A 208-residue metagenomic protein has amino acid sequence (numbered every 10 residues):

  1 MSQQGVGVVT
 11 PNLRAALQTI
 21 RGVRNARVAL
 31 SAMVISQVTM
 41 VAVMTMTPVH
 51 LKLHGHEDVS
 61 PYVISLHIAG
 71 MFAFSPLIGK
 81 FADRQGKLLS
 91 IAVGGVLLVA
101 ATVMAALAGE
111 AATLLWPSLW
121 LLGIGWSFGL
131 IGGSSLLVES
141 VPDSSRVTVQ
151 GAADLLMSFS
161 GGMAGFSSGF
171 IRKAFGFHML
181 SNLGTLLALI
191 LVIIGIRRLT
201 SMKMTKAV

Functional and structural regions predicted by a protein language model:
M1-L30: Juxtamembrane intracellular "pre-TM" segments in multi-pass secondary transporters
R21-M40, W120: Pair of pore-lining "gating" transmembrane helices in MFS-fold secondary transporters
T45-V63: Short amphipathic helix-loop junctions that connect adjacent transmembrane helices in Major Facilitator Superfamily/SLC
A73-K87, R172: Helix-to-loop junctions at the C-terminal end of transmembrane segments in multipass secondary transporters
L89-M104, T185: Structural signature of the two symmetry-related core transmembrane helices
F128-V141: Intracellular juxtamembrane helix-capping segments at the cytosolic ends of symmetry-related transmembrane helices
S144-F175: A late C-terminal transmembrane helix in Major Facilitator Superfamily
F170-A188: A membrane-interface helix-boundary motif in multi-pass transporters
